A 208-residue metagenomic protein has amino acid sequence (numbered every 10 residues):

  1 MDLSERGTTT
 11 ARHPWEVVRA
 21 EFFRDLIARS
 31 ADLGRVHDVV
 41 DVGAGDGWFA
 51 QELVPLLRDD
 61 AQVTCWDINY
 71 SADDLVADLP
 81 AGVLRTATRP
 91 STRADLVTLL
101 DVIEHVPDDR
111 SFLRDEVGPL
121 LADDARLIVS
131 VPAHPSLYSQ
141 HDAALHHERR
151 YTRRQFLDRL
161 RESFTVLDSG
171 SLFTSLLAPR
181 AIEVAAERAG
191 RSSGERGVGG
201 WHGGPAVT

Functional and structural regions predicted by a protein language model:
M1-L96, L100, R110-D115, G197-G200 (+1 more regions): Conserved N-terminal segment of class I S-adenosyl-L-methionine
G7, L127-R149, R153-R159: Short, glycine-/aromatic-enriched active-site segment of Class I SAM-dependent methyltransferases
L57, L121-D123, L160: A generic alpha-to-beta junction signature in SAM-dependent methyltransferases
D101-H105: Short catalytic micro-motifs in class I SAM-dependent methyltransferases
S111-R126: A short glycine-rich, Lys/Arg-flanked "PGG" loop and its adjoining helix->strand segment in the class I
F164-T174: Conserved S-adenosyl-L-methionine
P179-T208: C-terminal helical/coil "lid" or tail adjacent to the Rossmann-like core of SAM-dependent
